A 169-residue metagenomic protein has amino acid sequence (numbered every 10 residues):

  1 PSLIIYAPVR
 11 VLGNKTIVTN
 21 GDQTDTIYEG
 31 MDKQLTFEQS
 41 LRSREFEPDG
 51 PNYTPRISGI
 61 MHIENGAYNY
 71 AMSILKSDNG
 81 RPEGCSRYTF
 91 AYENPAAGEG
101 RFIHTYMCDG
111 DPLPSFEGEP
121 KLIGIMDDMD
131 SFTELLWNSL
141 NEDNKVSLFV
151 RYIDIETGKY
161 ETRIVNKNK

Functional and structural regions predicted by a protein language model:
P1-K169: Conserved short alpha-helical segments that host acidic/polar catalytic motifs at enzyme active sites
